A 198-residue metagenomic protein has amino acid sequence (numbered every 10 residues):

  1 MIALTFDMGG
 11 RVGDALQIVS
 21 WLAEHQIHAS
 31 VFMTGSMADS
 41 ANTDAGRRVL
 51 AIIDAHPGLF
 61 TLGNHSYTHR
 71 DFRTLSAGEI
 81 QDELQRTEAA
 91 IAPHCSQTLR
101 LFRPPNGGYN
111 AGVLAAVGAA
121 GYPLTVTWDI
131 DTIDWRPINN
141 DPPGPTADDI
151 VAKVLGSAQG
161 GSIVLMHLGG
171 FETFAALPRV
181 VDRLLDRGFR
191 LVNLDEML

Functional and structural regions predicted by a protein language model:
M1-D71, E79-Q97: Active-site beta->alpha N-cap acidic-glycine motif
I2-T5, A29-M33, F60-S66, R100-P104 (+3 more regions): Structural recognition of the beta-strand scaffold that forms the well-ordered cores of secreted hydrolase catalytic
G9, G58, I150-T173, L177: Accessory recognition modules or surfaces
G9, T34-A38, Y67, P105-G107 (+3 more regions): Active-site beta-loop-alpha junctions enriched in small/polar residues
Q17-V19, L114-A115, L177-P178: Short amphipathic alpha-helical segments
E24-H25, A38-D39, F171-L198: C-terminal domain-boundary segment and adjacent tail
A45-R48, H69-C95, G108-G160, A175: Alpha-helical scaffold elements lining the catalytic groove of polysaccharide deacetylases
P93-L99, G188-L191: Surface-exposed helix-capping loop/turn segments at secondary-structure junctions
